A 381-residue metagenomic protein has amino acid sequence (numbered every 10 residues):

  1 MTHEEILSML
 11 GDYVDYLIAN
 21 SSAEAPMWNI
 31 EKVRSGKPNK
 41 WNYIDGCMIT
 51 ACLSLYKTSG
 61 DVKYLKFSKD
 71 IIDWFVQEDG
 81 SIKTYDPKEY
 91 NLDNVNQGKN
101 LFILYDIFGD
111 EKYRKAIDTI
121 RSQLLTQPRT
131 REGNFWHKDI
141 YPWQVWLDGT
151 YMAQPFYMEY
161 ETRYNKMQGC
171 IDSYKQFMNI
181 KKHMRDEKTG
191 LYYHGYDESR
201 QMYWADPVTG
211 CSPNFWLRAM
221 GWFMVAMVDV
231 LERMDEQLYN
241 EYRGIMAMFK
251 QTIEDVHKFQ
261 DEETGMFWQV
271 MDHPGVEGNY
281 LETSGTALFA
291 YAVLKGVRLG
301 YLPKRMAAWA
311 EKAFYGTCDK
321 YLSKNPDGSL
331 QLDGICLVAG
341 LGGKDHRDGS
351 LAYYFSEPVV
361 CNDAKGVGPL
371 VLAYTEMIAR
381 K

Functional and structural regions predicted by a protein language model:
T2-I44, K63-L65, W74-L92, N96-G98 (+4 more regions): CBM-like carbohydrate-recognition segments
L7-P26, K66-K83, K115-N134, M167-Y196 (+3 more regions): Long, well-ordered core segments of solenoidal/helical folds
A51, T58, N100, I107 (+9 more regions): Core register positions within helices of long alpha-helical scaffolds
S59, F108, Y160-I171, V230-R243 (+1 more regions): Inter-helical turn/loop segments and adjacent helix faces that build the functional surface of alpha-helical bundle
V76-K83, R129-D139, S199-P213, W268-G278 (+1 more regions): Acidic/His metal-coordination segments adjacent to aromatic residues that form catalytic metal sites in metalloenzymes
P87, L92-Q154: Extracytoplasmic mature domains of secreted/periplasmic and thylakoid-lumen proteins
V145-M152, N165, G169-D172, P207-F223 (+3 more regions): Short, contiguous, pocket-lining structural segments that sit at or immediately flank catalytic/ligand-binding sites
M224-P274, G278: Oxyanion-binding "anion nests"
